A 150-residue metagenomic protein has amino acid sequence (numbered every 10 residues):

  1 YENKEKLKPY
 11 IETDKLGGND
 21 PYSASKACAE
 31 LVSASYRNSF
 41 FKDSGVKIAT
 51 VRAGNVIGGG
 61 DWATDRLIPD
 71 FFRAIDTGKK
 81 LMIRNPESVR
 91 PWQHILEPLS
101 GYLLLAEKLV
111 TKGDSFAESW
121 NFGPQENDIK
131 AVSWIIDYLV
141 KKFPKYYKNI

Functional and structural regions predicted by a protein language model:
Y1-V56, W62-A63: Catalytic helix-loop patch of NAD(P)-dependent Rossmann-fold dehydrogenases
Y22-K26, D61, D65, W92-L96 (+1 more regions): Short, solvent-exposed loop/helix junctions and linker helices that flank or host conserved functional motifs
C28, V32-Y36, F71, I135 (+1 more regions): Hydrophobic alpha-helix immediately C-terminal to the catalytic Tyr-X-X-X-Lys motif of short-chain
L31, P69, S100-L104: Short, contiguous clusters of charged residues that form electrostatic/catalytic patches at enzyme active sites, used
N38-F41, R73, T111: Short alpha-helical segment within the cytosolic histidine kinase core of two-component systems
I75-I150: C-terminal substrate-binding subdomain of Rossmann-fold SDR/epimerase-dehydratase oxidoreductases
